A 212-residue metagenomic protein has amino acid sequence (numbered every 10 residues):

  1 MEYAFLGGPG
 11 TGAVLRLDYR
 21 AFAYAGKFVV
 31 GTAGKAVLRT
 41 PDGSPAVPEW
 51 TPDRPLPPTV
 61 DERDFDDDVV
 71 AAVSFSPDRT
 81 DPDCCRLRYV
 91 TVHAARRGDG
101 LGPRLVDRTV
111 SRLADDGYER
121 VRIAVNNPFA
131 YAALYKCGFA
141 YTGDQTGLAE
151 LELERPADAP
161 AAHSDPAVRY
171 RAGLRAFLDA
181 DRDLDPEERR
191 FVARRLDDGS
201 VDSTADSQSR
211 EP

Functional and structural regions predicted by a protein language model:
M1-V69, S74-R86, A114, Y141-D144 (+1 more regions): Haloarchaeal acidic low-complexity proteome signature biased toward cell-envelope/secretome components but also
L38, F75, Y89, V106 (+1 more regions): Hydrophobic beta-strand residues in large extracellular and virion-surface proteins
R88, H93, N126: Residue-level recognition of the GNAT/N-acetyltransferase active site
V92, G98-S111, K136: Conserved acetyl-CoA-binding loop-helix of GNAT-fold acetyltransferases
L113-N126: Conserved GNAT acetyl-CoA-binding A-motif
V125-L148: Conserved active-site alpha-helix within GNAT-family acetyltransferase domains
A149-L153: Minor-groove-contacting beta-hairpin "wing" of winged helix-turn-helix DNA-binding domains
